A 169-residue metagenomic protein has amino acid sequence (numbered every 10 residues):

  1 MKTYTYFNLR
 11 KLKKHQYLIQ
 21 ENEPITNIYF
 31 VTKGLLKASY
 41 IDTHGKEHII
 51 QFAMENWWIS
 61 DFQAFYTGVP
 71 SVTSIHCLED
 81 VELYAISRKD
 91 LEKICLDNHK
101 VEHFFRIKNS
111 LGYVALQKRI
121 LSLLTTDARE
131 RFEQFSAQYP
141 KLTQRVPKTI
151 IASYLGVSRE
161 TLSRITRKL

Functional and structural regions predicted by a protein language model:
M1-K33: Regulatory nucleotide-sensing modules
N8, Y17, L35-Y40, W58 (+1 more regions): Short beta-strand segments in beta-sandwich/barrel cores
I28, F52, C77, A85 (+1 more regions): Short aromatic/basic micro-patch
T43-I59: Short acidic-glycine-tyrosine-enriched beta hairpin
Y66-I86, K100: Ligand-binding loop in jelly-roll beta-barrel domains
S71, D90-D127, R131: A small-molecule sensor/coupling module
T126-L169: Phosphate-/nucleic-acid-contacting segments
